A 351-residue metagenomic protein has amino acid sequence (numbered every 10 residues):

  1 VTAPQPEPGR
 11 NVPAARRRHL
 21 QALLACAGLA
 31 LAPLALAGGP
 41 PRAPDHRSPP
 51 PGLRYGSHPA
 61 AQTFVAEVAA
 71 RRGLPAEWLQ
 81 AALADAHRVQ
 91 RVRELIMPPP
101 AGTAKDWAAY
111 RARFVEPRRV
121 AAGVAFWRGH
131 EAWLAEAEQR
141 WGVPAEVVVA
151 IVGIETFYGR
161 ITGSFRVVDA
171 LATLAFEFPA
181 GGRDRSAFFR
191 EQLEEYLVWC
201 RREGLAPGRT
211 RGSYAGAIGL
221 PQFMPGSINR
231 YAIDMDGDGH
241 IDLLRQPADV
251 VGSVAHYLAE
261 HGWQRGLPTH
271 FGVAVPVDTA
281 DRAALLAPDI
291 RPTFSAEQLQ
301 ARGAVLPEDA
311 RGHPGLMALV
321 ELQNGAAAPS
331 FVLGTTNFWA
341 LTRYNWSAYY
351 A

Functional and structural regions predicted by a protein language model:
R16-Q21: N-terminal export leaders
G39-G129, A135-E138: An acidic, Gly/Ser/Thr/Pro-rich helix-cap/linker signature
L79-Q90, P144-G159, Y196-W199, V254-A255: Short, functionally critical alpha-helical segments immediately adjacent to catalytic or ligand/cofactor-binding
R88-I96, T156-R166, E177-G182, R202-G208 (+3 more regions): Secretory-pathway/luminal and periplasmic proteins that interact with or process carbohydrate-rich
V168-E177, I218-I233, V254: Substrate-binding/active-site groove segments that recognize and process beta-1,4-linked N-acetyl-hexosamine
M235-L243: Acidic, glycine-anchored loop motifs typical of Ca2+
T279-A351: C-terminal soluble interaction/assembly domains
